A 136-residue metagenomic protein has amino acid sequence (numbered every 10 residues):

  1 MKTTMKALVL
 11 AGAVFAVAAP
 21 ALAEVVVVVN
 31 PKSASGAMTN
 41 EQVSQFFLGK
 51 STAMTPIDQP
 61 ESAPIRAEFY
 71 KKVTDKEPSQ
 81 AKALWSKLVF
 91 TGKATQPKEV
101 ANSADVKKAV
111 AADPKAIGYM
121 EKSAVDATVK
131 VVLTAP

Functional and structural regions predicted by a protein language model:
M1-V9: Bacterial N-terminal signal peptides that target proteins for export
L8-V9, P20, K115: Hydrophobic alpha-helical segments
V9-L10, V27: Conserved short hydrophobic patches within well-ordered secondary structure
A16-V17, S123: Charged, amphipathic alpha-helical interaction segments
V17-A23: Sec/Tat signal peptide C-region and signal peptidase I cleavage site
A23-P136: Flexible loop/hinge segments at secondary-structure junctions
